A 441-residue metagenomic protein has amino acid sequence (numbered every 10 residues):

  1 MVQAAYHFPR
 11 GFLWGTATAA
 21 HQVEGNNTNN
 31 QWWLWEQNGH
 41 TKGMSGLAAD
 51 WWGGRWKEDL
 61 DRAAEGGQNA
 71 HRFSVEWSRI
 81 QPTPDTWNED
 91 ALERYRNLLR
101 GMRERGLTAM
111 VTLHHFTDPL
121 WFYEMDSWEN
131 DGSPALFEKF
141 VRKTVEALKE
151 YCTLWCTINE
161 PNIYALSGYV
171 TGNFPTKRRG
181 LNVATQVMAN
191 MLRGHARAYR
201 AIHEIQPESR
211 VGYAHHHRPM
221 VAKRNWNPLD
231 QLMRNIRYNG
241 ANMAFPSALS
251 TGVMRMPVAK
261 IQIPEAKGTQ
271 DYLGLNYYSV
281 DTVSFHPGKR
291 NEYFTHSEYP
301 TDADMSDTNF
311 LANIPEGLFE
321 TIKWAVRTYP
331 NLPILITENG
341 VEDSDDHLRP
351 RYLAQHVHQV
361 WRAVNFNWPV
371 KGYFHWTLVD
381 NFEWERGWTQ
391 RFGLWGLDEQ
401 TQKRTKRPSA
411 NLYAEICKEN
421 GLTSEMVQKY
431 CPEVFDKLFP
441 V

Functional and structural regions predicted by a protein language model:
V2-H40, P84, L92-V441: Active-site region of glycoside hydrolase catalytic domains
T18-A20, R62, V75-R79, H115: Short glycine-rich, polar/acidic loop-and-turn segments at beta strand-coil junctions
W33-R62, G66: Aromatic- and Gly/Pro-rich amphipathic surface segment
W51-E58, G66, V75, D90-N97 (+1 more regions): Generic alpha-helix structural propensity
G54-E76, G268-L273, T328: Catalytic domains of carbohydrate-active enzymes, especially glycoside hydrolases
V75-E89: Glycine-rich, proline-tolerant flexible connector loops at the mouths of alpha/beta enzymes
